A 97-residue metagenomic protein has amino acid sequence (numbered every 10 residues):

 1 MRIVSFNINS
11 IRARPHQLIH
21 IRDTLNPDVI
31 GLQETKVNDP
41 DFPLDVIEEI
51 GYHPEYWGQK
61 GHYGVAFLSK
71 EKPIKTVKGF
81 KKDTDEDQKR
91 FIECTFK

Functional and structural regions predicted by a protein language model:
M1-Y52, W57, V65: N-terminal, active-site-proximal structural segment of metallo-dependent hydrolase catalytic domains
T35-K36, F42-K97: Structured beta-strand-rich core segments of catalytic domains in phosphoester-bond hydrolases
